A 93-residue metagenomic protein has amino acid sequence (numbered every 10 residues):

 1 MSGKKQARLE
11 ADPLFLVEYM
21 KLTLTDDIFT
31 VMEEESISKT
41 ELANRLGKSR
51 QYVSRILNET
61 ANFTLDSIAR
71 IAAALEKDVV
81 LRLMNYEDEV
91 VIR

Functional and structural regions predicted by a protein language model:
M1-T30, E35, V90-R93: N-terminal flexible/basic segments that precede or flank functional cores
M32, A43, A72: The alpha-helix within a helix-turn-helix
S36-Y52: Short alpha-helical DNA-recognition segment
S38, T64-S67: Residues that mark the N-terminal boundary/hinge immediately upstream of a DNA-recognition element
D66-L81: DNA major-groove recognition helix of helix-turn-helix/homeodomain DNA-binding modules
